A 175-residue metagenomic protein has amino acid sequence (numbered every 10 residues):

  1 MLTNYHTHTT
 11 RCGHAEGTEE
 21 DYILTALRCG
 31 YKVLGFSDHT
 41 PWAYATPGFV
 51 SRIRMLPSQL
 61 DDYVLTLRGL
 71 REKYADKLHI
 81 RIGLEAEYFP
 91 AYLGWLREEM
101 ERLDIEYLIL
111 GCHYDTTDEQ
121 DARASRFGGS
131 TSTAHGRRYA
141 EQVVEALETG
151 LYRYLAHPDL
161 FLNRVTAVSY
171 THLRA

Functional and structural regions predicted by a protein language model:
M1-R137, E141: A metal-dependent hydrolase metal-coordination microenvironment
S132-S169: Hydrophobic, aromatic-enriched interface-forming segments
T171-A175: Conserved small/polar residues in nucleotide/adenosyl-binding loops
